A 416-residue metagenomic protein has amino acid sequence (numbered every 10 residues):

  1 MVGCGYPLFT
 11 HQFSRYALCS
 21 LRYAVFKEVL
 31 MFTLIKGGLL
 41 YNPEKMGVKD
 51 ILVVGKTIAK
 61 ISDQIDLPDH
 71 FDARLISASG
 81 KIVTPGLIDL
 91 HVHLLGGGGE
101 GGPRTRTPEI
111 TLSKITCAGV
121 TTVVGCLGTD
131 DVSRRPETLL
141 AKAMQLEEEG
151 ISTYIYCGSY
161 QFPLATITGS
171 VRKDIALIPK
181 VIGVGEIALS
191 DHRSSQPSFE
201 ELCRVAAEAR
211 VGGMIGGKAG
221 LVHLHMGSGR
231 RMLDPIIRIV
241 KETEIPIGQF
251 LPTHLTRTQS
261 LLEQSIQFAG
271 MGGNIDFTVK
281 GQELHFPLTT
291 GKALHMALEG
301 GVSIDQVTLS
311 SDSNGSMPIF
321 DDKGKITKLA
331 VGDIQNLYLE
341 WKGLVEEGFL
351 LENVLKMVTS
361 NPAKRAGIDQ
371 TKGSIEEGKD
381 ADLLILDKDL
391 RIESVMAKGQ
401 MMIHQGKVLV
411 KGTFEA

Functional and structural regions predicted by a protein language model:
K27, M31-T33, L40-T84: Histidine-rich, glycine-flanked metal-binding segment
I35, K49, G55-I58, K364 (+1 more regions): C-terminal cap of metal-dependent C-N hydrolases
L67, A78-A141: Metal-associated gating/positioning segment near the N- to mid-region
I110-R135, A141-P163, I178-H192, M214-S228 (+1 more regions): Divalent metal-dependent hydrolysis catalytic cores, especially in the metallo-beta-lactamase
A207-P318, I326-T327: Active-site core of metal-dependent hydrolases
E299-I385: His/Asp/Glu-enriched, well-ordered alpha-helical/loop segment that forms or immediately abuts the divalent-metal
